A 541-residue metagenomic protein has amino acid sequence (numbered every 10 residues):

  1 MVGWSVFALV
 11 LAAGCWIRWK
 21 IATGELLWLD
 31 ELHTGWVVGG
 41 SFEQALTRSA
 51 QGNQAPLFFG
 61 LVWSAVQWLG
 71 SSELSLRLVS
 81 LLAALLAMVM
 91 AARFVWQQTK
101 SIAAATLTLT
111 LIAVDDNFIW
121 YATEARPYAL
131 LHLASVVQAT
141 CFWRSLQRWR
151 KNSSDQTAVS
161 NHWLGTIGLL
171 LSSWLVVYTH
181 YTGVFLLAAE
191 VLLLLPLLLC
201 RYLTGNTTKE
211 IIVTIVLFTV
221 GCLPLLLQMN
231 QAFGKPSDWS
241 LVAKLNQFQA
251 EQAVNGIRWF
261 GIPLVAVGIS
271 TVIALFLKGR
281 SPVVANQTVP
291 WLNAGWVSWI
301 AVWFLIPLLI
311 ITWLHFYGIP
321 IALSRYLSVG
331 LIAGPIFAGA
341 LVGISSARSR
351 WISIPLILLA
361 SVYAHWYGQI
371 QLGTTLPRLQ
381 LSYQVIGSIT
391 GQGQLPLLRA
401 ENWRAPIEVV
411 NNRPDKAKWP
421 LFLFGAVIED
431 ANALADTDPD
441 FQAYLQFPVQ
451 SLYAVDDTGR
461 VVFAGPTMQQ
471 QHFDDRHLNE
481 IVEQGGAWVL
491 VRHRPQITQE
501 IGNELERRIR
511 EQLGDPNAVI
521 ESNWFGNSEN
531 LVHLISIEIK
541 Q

Functional and structural regions predicted by a protein language model:
G3-R150, S160-I539: Membrane-proximal helix-loop-helix interfaces that form the catalytic/acceptor-binding platform of multi-pass membrane
